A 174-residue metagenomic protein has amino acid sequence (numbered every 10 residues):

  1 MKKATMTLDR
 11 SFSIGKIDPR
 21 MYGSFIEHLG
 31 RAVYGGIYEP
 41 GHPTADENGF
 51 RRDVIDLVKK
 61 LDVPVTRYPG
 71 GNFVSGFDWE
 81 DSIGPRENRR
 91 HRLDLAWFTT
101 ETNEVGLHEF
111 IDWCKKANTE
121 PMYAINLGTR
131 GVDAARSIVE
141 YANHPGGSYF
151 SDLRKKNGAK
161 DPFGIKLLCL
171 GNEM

Functional and structural regions predicted by a protein language model:
M1-M174: Non-catalytic accessory regions flanking glycosidase/transglycosidase catalytic cores in CAZymes
